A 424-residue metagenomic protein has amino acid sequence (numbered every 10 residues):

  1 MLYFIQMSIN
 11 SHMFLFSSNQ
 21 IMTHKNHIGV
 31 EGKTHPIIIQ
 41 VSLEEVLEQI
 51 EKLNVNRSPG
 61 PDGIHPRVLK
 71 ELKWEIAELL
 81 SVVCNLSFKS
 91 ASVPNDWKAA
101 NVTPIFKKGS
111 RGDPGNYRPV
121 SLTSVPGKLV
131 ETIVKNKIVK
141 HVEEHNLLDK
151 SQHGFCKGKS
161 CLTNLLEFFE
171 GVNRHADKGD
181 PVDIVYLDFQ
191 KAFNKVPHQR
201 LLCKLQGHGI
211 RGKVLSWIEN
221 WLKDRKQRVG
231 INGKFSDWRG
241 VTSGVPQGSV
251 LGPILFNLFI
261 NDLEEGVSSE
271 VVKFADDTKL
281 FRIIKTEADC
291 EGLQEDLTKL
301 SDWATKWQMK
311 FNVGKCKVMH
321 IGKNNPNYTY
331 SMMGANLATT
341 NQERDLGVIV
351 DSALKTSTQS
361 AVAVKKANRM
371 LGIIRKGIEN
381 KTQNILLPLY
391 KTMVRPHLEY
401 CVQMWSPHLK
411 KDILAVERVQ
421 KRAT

Functional and structural regions predicted by a protein language model:
M1-N116, S121, L129, F235 (+3 more regions): Surface-exposed loop/turn segments and immediately adjacent short secondary-structure elements within folded domains
I5, H12-F16, I50, N54-H65 (+14 more regions): Short, conserved catalytic/metal-binding micro-motifs enriched in Asp/Glu and His
P36, M309-R344: Short, conserved micro-motifs composed of acidic
R57-I64, D113-L122, T163-C203: Conserved catalytic palm subdomain of right-hand nucleotidyl-transferase polymerases, strongest for RNA-directed enzymes
G60, A99-V102, R118, Q152-H153 (+7 more regions): Catalytic palm active-site di-aspartate
K70, K191-H208, T278-D302: Catalytic palm subdomain of template-directed nucleic-acid polymerases, centered on the conserved carboxylate motif
V134-Q152, P253-R282, K381: Active-site palm subdomain of RNA-directed nucleic acid polymerases
A335-M404: Basic, alpha-helical interaction scaffolds
